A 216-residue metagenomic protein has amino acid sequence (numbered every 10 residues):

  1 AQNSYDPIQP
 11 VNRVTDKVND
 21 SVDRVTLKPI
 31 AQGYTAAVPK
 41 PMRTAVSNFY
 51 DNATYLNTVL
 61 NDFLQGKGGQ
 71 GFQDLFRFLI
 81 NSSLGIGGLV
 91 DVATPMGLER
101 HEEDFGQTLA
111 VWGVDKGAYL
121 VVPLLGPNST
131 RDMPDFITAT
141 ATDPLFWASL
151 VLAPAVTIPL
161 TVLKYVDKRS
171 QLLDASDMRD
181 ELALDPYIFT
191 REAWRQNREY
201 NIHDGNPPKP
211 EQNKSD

Functional and structural regions predicted by a protein language model:
Q2-N3, Q107, W112-D216: A structured, mid-to-C-terminal "fold-capping" secondary-structure block
N3-N12: Disorder-to-helix initiation segments
V18-S21: N-terminal, Lys/Arg-enriched amphipathic/low-complexity engagement segments that precede the first folded domain
V25-P41, G106: Membrane interface segments of multi-pass transport proteins and intramembrane proteases
T44: A small/polar active-site loop signature that marks catalytic segments
S47-F49: Beta-rich strand-turn-strand
N52-T130: Mid-length scaffold segments of soluble, non-membrane domains
